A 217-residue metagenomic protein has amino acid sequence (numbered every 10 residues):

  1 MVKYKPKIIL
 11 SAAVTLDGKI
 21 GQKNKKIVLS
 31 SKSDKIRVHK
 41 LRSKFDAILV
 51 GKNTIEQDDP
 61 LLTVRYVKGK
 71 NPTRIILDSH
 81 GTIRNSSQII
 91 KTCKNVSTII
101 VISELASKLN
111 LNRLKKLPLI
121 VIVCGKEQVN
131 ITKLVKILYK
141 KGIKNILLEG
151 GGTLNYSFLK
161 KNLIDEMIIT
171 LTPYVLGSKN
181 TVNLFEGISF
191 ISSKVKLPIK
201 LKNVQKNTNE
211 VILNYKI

Functional and structural regions predicted by a protein language model:
M1-I217: Enzymes that bind and transform nitrogen-containing heteroaromatic metabolites
